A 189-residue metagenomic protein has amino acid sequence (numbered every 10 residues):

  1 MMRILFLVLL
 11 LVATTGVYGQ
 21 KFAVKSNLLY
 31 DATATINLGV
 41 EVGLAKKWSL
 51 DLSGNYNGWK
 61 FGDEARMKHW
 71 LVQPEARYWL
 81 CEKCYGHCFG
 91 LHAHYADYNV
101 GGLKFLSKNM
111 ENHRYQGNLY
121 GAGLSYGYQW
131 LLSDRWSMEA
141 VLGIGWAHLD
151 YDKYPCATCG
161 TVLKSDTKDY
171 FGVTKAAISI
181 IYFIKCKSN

Functional and structural regions predicted by a protein language model:
I4-A13: Sec-dependent N-terminal signal peptides
Q20-F22, A32-A34, R66-V72, Y85 (+2 more regions): Residues that define the transmembrane beta-barrel architecture of outer-membrane proteins
F22, K47-L50, C84, D134-M138 (+1 more regions): Repeated loop/turn-to-beta-strand initiation elements of outer-membrane beta-barrel proteins
V24-S26, V40, L52-G54, P74 (+4 more regions): Membrane-embedded beta-strand positions of outer-membrane beta-barrel proteins
L28-A32, G54-K60, Y78, A93-N99 (+2 more regions): Transmembrane beta-strands of outer-membrane beta-barrel pores
E41-G43, R77-K83, G127-L131, I181-K185: Structural signature of outer-membrane beta-barrel channels/translocons
N55-H69, D97-N118, D150-D169: Flexible, solvent-exposed loop segments that connect beta-strands
W79, Y170-N189: Outer-membrane beta-barrel "beta-signal"
